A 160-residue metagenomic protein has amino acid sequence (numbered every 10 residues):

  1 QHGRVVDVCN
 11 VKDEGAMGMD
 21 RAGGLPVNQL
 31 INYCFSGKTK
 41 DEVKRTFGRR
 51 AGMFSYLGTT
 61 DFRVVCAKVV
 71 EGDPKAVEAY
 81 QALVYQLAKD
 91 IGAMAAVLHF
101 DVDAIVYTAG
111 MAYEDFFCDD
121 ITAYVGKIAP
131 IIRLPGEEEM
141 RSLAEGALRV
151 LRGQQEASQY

Functional and structural regions predicted by a protein language model:
H2-V6, V11-D13, D120-I128, Q154-E156: A glycine- and small-aliphatic-rich helix-loop capping segment at beta-alpha/alpha-beta transitions that lines
V6-T60: Glycine-rich phosphate-binding loop plus the immediately following alpha-helix
C9, V106-A109, P135: Active-site proximal loops enriched in glycine and acidic residues that flank catalytic Cys/His/Asp and coordinate
V27-F35, D41-G48, R63-C66, A88 (+3 more regions): Predominant activation on well-ordered alpha-helical scaffold segments within soluble catalytic domains
R45-F100: Adenine-nucleotide phosphate-binding core of ATP-dependent small-molecule kinases
V102-I121: Glycine-rich phosphate-binding loops at beta-strand->alpha-helix junctions
A112-Y113, D119, P130-Y160: Glycine-rich phosphate-binding/hydrolytic loop that grips phosphoryl groups
